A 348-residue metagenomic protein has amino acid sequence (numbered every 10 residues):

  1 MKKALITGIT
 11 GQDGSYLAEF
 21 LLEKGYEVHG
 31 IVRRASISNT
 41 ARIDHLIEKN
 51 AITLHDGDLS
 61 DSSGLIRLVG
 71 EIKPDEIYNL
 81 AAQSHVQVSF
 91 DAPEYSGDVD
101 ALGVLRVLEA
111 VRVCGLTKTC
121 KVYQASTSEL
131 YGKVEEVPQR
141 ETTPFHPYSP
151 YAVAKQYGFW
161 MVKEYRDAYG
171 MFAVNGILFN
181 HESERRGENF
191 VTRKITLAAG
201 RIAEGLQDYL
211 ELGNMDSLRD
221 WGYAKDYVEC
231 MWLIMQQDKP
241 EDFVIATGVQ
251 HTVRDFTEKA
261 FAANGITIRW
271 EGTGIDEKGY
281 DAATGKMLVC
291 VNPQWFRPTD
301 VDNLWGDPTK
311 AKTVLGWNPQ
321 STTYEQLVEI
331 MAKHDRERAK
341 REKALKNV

Functional and structural regions predicted by a protein language model:
M1-H181, K225, M231, M235 (+4 more regions): N-terminal Rossmann-like NAD(P)+-binding domain of SDR-like oxidoreductases, especially those catalyzing
E23, G30, G57-S60, R186-K194 (+1 more regions): C-terminal substrate-binding subdomain of Rossmann-fold SDR/epimerase-dehydratase oxidoreductases
